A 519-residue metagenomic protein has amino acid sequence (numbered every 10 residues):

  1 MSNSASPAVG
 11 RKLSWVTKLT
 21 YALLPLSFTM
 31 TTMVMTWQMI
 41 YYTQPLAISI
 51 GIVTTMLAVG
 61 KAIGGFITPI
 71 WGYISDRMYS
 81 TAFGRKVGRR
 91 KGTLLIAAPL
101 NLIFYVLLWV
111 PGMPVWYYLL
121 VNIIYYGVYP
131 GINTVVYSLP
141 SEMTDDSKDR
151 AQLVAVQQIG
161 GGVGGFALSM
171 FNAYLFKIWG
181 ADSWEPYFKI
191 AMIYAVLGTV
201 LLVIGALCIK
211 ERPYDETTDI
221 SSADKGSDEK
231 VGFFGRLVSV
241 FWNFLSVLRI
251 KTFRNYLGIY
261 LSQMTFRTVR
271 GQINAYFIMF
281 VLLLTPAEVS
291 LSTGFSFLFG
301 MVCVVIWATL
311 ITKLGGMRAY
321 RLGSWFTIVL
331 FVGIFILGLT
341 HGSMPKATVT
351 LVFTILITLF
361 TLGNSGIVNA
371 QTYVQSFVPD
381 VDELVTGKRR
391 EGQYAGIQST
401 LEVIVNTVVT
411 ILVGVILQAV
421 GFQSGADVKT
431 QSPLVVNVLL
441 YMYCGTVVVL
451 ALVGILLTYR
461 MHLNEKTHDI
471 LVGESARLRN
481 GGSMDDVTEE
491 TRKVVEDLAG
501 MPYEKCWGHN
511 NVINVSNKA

Functional and structural regions predicted by a protein language model:
S2-K518: Membrane-embedded alpha-helical bundles of multi-pass transporters/translocases, especially carrier/permease families
